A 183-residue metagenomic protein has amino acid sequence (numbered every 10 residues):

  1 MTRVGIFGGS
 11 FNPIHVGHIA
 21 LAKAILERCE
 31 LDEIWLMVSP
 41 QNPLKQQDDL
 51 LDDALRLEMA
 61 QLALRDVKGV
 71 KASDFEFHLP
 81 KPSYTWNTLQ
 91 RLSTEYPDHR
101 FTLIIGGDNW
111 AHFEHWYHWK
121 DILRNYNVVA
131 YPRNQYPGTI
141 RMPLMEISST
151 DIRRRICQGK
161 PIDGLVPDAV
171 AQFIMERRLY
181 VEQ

Functional and structural regions predicted by a protein language model:
M1-Q183: Nucleotidyltransferase catalytic core that binds NTPs
